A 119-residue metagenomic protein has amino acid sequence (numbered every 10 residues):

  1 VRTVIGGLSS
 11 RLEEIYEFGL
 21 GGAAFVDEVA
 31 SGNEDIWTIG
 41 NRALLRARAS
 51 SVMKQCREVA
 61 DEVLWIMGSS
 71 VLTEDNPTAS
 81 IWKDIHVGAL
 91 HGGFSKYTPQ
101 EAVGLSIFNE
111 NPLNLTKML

Functional and structural regions predicted by a protein language model:
V1-V29: Extended amphipathic alpha-helical segments enriched in small hydrophobics
T3-E13, R46, S50-R57, K83 (+1 more regions): Generic structural signal for well-ordered, non-transmembrane alpha-helical segments in soluble/cytosolic regions
V4, E34, L45, A60-M67 (+2 more regions): Generic, low-specificity signal for short hydrophobic/alpha-helical stretches with a mild N-terminal bias, encompassing
E17-L20, A24-D27, R57, D61-W65 (+2 more regions): Charged/polar positions within long, soluble alpha-helices
V26-A43: Flexible internal linker/loop segments at domain or repeat junctions
G40-V71, T78: Charged, glycine-rich active-site and insertion segments that engage polyanionic ligands
S69-L119: Glycine-rich phosphate/cofactor-binding loops in nucleotide/flavin-utilizing enzymes
